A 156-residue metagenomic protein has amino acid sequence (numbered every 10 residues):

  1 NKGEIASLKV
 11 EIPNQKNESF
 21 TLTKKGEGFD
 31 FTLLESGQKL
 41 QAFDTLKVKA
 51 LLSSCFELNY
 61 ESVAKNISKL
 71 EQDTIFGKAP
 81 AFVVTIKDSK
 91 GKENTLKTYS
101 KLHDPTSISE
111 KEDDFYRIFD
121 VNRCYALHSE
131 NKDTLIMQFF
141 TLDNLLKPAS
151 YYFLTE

Functional and structural regions predicted by a protein language model:
N1-E156: A short-motif feature that recognizes glycine-rich, charge-decorated loops that bind or process nucleotide phosphates
